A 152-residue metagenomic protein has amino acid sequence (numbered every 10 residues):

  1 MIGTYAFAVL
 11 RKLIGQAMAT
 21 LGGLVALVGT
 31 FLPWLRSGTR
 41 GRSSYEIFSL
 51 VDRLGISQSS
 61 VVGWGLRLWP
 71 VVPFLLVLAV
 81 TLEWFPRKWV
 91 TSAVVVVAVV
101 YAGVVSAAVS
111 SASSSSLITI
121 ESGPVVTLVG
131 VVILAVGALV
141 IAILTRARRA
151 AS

Functional and structural regions predicted by a protein language model:
I2-S152: Compact integral membrane and secretory-pathway proteins
